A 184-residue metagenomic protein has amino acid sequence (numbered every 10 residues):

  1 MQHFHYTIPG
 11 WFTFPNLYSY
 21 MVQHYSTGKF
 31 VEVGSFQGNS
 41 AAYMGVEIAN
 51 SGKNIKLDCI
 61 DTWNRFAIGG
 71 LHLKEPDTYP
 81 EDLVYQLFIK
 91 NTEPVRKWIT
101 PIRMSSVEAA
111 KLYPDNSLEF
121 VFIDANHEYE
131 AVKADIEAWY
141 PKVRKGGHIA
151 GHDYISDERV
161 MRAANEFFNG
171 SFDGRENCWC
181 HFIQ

Functional and structural regions predicted by a protein language model:
Q2-Q184: S-adenosylmethionine/decaboxylated-SAM
